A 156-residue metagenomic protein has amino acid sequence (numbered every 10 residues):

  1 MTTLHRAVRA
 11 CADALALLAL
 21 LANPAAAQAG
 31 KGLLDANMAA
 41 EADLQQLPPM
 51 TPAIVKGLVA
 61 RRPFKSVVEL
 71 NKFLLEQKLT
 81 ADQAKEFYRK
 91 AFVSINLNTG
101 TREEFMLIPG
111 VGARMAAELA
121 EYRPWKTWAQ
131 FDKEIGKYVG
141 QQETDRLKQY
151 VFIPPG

Functional and structural regions predicted by a protein language model:
T2-L15: Bacterial N-terminal signal peptides that target proteins for export
N23-A27: Sec/Tat signal peptide C-region and signal peptidase I cleavage site
L34-K65: N-terminal targeting signals for Sec/Tat export/insertion, comprising classic cleavable signal peptides
A40-D43, I54, S66-L70, Q83 (+5 more regions): Stable alpha-helical elements in mature extracytoplasmic
T51-P52, G112, G140: Small-residue hinge/turn detector
R61, L74-N98, I135-G156: Alpha-helical interaction/regulatory segments in DNA maintenance proteins
V93-E121: Short, solvent-exposed interaction modules
A113, A117-R123, A129, E143-G156: A basic, often C-terminal nucleic-acid-binding module that engages the phosphate backbone, implemented in DNA
